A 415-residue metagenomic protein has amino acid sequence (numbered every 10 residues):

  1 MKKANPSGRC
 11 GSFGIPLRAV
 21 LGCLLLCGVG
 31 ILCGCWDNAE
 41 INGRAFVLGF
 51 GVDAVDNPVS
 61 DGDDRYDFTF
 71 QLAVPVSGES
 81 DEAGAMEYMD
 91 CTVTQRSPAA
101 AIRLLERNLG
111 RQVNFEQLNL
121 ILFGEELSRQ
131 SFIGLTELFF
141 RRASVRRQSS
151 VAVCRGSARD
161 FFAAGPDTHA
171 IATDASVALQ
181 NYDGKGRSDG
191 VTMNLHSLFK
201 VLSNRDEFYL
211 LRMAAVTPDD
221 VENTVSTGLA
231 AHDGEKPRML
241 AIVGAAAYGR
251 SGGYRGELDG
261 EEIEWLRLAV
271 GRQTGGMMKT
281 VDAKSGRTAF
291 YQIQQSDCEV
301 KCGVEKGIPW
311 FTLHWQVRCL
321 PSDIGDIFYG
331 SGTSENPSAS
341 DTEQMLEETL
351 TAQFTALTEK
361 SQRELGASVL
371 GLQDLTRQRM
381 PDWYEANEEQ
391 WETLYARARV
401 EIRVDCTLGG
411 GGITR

Functional and structural regions predicted by a protein language model:
M1-G14: N-terminal secretory signal peptides that target proteins for export/translocation
G11-G22, L26, G30-R415: Membrane-proximal alpha-helical signals and transmembrane carboxylates
